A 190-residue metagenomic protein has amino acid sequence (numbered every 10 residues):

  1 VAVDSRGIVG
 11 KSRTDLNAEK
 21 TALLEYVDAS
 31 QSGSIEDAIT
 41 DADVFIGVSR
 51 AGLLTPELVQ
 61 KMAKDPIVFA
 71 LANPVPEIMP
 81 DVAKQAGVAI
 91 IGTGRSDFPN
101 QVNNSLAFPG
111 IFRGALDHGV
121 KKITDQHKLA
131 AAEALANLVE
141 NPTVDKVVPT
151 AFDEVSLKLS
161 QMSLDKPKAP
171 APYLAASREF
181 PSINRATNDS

Functional and structural regions predicted by a protein language model:
V1-R50: Glycine-rich phosphate/diphosphate-binding loop of Rossmann-like nucleotide-binding domains
A2, I8, I39-A42, P167 (+2 more regions): Hydrophobic packing and interface segments
S5, K11-L16, E57-V59, M79-K84 (+1 more regions): Short acidic, glycine/serine/threonine-rich loops at helix termini
V9, I46, A51, T93 (+2 more regions): Short glycine-rich loop/turn motifs that provide flexible caps or phosphate-binding loops at active sites
L16-A18, T55, T124: Ser/Thr-centered flexible coil motifs
S30-Q85, G119: Long hydrophobic segments that form regular secondary structure
A70-M162, P167-A171, S177-T187: Adenosine-phosphate binding glycine-rich loop
